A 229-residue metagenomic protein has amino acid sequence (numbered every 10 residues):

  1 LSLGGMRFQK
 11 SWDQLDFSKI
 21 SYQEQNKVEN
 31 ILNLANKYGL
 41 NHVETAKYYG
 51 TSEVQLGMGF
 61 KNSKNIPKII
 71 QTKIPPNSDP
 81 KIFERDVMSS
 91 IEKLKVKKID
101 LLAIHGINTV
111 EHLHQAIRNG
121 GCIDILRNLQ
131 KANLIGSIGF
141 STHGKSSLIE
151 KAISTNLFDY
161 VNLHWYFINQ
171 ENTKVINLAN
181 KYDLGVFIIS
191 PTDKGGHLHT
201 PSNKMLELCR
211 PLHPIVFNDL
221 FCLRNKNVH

Functional and structural regions predicted by a protein language model:
L1-K68: N-terminal binding-site loop/beta-alpha segment at the start of enzyme catalytic domains that lines or forms
L3, V43, L56, I70 (+7 more regions): Conserved, mostly hydrophobic/aromatic
F8-N26, T72-I82, E111-H114, N203-L212: Active-site mouth loops of central-metabolism enzymes
F17-A35, D79-K95, H143-A152, H213-F221: Short, acidic/polar
E53-T72, C122-N133, I188: Alpha-helix-loop-beta-strand connector modules within alpha/beta enzyme cores
G57-P67, M88-K97, A152-N156, N177-K181: Acidic (Asp/Glu)-rich catalytic clusters
I91-L113: Active-site groove signature of glycoside hydrolases
I107-H229: Beta/alpha (TIM)-barrel catalytic core signal, keyed to glycine-rich beta->alpha loops juxtaposed to Asp/Glu that bind
